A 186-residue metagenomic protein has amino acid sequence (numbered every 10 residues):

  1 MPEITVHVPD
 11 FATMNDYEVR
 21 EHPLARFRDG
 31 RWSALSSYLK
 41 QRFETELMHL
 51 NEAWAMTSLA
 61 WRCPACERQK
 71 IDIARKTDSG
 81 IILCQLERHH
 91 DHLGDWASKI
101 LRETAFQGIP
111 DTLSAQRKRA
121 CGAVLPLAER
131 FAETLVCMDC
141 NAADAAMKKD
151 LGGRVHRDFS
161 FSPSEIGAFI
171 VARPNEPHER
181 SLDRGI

Functional and structural regions predicted by a protein language model:
I4-S33, C66-E67, R75-S79, K99-E103 (+3 more regions): Long, compositionally biased low-complexity segments enriched in polar/charged residues
R20-R62: Short, charged surface segments at domain edges that flank catalytic/cofactor-binding sites
F43-E46, T57, R68, A142 (+1 more regions): A positional "C-terminalness" feature that preferentially activates on distal terminal regions of long, nucleic
E52-R62, I82-C84, E129-E133: Short metal-coordination and nucleic-acid-contact micro-motifs, chiefly zinc-binding Cys/His arrays
A60-E67, C137-C140: Short cysteine-rich clusters marking metal-coordination/redox-active sites
K70-F131: Histidine-centered nuclease catalytic patch
L113-H178: Polybasic, low-complexity binding patches
